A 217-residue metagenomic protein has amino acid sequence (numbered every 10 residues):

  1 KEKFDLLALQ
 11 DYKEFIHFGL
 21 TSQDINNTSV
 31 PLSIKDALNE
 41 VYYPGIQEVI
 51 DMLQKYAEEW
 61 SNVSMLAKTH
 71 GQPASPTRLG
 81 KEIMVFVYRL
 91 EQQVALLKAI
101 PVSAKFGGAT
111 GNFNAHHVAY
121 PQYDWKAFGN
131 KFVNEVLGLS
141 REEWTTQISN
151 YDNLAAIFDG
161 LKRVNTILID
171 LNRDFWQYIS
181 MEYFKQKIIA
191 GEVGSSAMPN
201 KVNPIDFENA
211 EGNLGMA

Functional and structural regions predicted by a protein language model:
K1-F113, Y120-K131, G194-S195, I205-N213: A helix-coil-helix interface module used to build multimeric assemblies and to scaffold catalytic/cofactor sites
Q93, L97, E142, T146-A217: Glycine-rich anion/phosphate-binding loop at the beta-strand->alpha-helix junction
K126-Q147: Active-site-adjacent "gating/activation" loops or surface patches in catalytic cores
